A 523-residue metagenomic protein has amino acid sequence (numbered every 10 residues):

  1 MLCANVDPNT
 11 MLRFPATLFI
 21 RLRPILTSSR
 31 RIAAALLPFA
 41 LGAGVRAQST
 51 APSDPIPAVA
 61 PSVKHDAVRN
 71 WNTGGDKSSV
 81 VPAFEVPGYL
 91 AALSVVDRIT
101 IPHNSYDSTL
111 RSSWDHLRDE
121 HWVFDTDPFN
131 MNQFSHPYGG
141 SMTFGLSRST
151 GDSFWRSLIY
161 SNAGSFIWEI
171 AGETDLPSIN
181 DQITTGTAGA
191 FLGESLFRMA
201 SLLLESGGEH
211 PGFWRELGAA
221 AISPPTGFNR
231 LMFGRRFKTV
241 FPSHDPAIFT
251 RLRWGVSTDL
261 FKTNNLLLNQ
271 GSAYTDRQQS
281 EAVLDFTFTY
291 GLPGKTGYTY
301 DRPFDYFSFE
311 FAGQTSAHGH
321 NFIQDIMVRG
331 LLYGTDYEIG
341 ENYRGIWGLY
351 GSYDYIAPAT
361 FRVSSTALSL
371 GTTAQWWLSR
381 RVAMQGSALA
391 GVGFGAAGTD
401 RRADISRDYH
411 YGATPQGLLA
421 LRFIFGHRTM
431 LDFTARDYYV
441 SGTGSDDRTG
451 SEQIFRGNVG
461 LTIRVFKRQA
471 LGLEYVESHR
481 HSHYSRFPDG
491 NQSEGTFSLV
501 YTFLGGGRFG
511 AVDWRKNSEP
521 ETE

Functional and structural regions predicted by a protein language model:
M1-A60, E205-E209, V512-E523: Cleavable N-terminal export/targeting peptides
G44-F134, G139-G140, F144, R148-T150 (+6 more regions): N-terminal targeting leaders of membrane proteins
F154-T174, G186, A190: Small-polar-interrupted transmembrane alpha-helices in polytopic inner-membrane proteins
T174-P177, L266-G271, A359-S365, A397-I405 (+3 more regions): Outer-membrane beta-barrel translocator domains and adjoining extracellular loop/strand segments of Gram-negative
F191-S195, A282-L292, V328-Y337, G351-Y353 (+6 more regions): Residues on the lipid-exposed face of transmembrane beta-strands in outer-membrane beta-barrel proteins
T258-N264, G313-A317, G351-A357, A390-A396 (+3 more regions): Transmembrane beta-strands of outer-membrane beta-barrel pores
A273-Q278, H320-Q324, T360-T366, I405-A413 (+2 more regions): Replace "Gram-negative outer membrane beta-barrel proteins" with "bacterial and organellar outer membrane beta-barrel
V465, Q492-E523: Outer-membrane beta-barrel "beta-signal"
